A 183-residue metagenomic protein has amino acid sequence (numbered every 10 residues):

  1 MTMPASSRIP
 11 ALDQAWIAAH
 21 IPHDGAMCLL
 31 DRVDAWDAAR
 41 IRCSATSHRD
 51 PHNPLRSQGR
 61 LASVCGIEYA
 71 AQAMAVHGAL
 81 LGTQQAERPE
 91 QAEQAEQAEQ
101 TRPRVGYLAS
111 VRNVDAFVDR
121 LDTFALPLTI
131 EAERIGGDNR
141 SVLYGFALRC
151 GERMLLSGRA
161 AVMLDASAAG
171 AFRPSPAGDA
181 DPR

Functional and structural regions predicted by a protein language model:
M1-R8, T83-P103, A166-R183: Intrinsically disordered, low-complexity terminal tails and inter-domain linkers enriched for S/T/G/P/D/E
T2-W16, S44: Single-stranded RNA-binding regions, centering on S1/OB-family and related RNA-binding modules
Q14-D24, E99-P103: Short aromatic-glycine motifs in intrinsically disordered, low-complexity regions
G25-A62: Catalytic strand-loop segment that frames the active site of acyl-thioester-processing enzymes
V33, V111-G151: Hydrophobic beta-sheet segments that form the core/acyl-binding groove of ACP/CoA-dependent acyl-chain-processing
S57-H77: Compact, glycine-rich, soluble single-domain proteins
A75-T129: Hydrophobic beta-strand-centered segment that forms part of the acyl-chain substrate-binding groove
I135-R183: Mixed-charge, glycine-accented linear interaction segment located at domain edges/termini
